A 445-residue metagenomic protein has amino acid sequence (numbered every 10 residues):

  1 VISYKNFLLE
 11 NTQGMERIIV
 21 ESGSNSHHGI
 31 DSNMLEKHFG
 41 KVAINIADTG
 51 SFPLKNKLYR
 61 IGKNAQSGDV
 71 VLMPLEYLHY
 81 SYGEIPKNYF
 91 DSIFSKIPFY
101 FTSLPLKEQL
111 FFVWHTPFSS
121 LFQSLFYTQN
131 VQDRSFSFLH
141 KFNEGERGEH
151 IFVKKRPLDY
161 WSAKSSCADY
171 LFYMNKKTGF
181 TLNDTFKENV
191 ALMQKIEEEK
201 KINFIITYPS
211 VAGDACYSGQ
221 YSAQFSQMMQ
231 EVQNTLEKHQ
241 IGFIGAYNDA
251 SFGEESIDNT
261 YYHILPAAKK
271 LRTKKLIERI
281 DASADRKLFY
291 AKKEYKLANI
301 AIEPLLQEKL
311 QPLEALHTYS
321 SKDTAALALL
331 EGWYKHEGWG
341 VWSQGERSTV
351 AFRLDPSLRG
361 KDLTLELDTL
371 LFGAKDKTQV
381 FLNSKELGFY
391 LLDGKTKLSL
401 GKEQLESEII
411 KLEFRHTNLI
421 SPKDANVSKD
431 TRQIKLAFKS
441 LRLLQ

Functional and structural regions predicted by a protein language model:
T12-I30: Catalytic nucleophile-elbow at a beta strand-turn-alpha helix junction centered on a G-D-S/GDSL motif, marking
N25-P105: Membrane-embedded segments
Y89-K200, K292-Q307: Secreted/periplasmic serine-hydrolase-like ester/acetyl group-modifying domain
V211-A246: Substrate-gating cap/lid alpha-helix
D258-A301: Histidine-centered active-site loop/cap adjacent to the catalytic His in serine esterases/O-acetyl transfer systems
A301-G360, D368-G373, L419-L444: Glycan-recognition and processing domains
K375-E386: Short, surface-exposed beta-strand/strand-loop-strand elements in extracellular ectodomains
L387-E408: Extracellular carbohydrate recognition and processing domains and analogous Trp-centered ligand-binding platforms
